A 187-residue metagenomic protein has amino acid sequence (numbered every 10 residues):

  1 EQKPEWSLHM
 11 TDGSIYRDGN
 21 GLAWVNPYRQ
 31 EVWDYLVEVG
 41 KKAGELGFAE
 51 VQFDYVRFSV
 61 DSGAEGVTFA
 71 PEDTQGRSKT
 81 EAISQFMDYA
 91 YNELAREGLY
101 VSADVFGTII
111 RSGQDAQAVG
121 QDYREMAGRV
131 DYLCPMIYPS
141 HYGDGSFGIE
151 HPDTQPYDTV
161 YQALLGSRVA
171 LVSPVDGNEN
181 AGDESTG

Functional and structural regions predicted by a protein language model:
E1, F53-Y55, G128: Extracytoplasmic
E1-D18, S59-T74, Q121, T154: Aromatic- and acidic-residue-enriched segments that line the glycan-binding/catalytic groove of carbohydrate-active
E1-E45: Active-site-adjacent "subsite" loops/lids of carbohydrate-active enzymes
K41, E45-F48, S59, V67-G76 (+2 more regions): Active-site and adjacent substrate-binding regions of carbohydrate-active enzymes
F48-A49, V130: A structural motif
V51-V56, L133: Hydrophobic residues within beta-strands of alpha/beta enzymes
R57-F58, T108: Conserved beta-strand edge residues that scaffold enzyme active sites
D73-G113, Q117-G187: Glycoside hydrolase catalytic-domain groove-lining segments
